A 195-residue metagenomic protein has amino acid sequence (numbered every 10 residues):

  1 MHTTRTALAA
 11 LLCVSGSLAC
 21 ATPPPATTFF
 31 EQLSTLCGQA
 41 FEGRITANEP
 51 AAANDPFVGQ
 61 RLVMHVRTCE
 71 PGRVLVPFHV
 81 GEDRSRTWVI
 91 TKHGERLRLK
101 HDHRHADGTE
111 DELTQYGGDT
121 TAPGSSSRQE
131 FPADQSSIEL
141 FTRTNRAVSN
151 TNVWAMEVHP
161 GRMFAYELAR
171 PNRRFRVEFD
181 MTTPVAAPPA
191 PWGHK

Functional and structural regions predicted by a protein language model:
M1-L8: Bacterial N-terminal signal peptides that target proteins for export
A9-S17: Bacterial N-terminal signal peptides
S17-P23: Bacterial Sec-dependent signal peptides at the C-terminal "C-region" and cleavage site
P25-A53: Tryptophan-anchored aromatic micro-motifs
C37-E42, C69-P77, L97-R98, P160-A165: Short, hydrophobic/aromatic-rich segments at coil-to-beta transitions
E42-P71: Short, solvent-exposed loop/hinge segments that bridge or flank secondary-structure elements
W88-L140: An exposed acidic His-Trp-rich patch
T114-D119, G161-K195: Edge beta-strand at a domain terminus
